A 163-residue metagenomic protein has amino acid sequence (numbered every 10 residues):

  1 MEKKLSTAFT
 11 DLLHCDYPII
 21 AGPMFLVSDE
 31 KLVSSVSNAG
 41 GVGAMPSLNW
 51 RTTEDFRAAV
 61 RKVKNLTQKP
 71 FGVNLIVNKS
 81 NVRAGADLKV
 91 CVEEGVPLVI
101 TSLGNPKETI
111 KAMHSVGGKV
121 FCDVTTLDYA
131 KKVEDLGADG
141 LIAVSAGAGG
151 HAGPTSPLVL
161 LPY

Functional and structural regions predicted by a protein language model:
M1-Y163: Active-site entrance/lid segments in N-terminal catalytic domains of soluble metabolic enzymes
